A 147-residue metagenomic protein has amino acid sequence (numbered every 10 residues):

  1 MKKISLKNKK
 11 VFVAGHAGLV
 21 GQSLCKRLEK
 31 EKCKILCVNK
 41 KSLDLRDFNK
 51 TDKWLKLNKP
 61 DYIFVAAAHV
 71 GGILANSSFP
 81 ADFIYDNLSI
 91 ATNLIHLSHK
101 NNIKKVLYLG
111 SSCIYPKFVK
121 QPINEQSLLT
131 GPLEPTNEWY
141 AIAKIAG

Functional and structural regions predicted by a protein language model:
K3-K30: N-terminal Rossmann NAD(P)H-binding glycine-rich loop of SDR-like oxidoreductase domains
K10, K34, K104-K105: Residues at the starts of beta-strands that form the adenosine-phosphate
A14, V38, I63-H69, V106-S112: SDR active-site strand-loop-helix element
E29-W54: Adenosine-cofactor binding site in Rossmann-like domains, unifying the SAM/SAH pocket of S-adenosylmethionine-dependent
D47, Y62, D86-N93, K105 (+2 more regions): Conserved cofactor-binding/catalytic machinery of classical short-chain dehydrogenase/reductase
N49-L88, L97-K100, K117: NAD(P)H-binding glycine-rich loop region in Rossmannoid oxidoreductase-like domains and their noncatalytic homologs
T92-N137: Conserved Rossmann-fold NAD(P)-dependent oxidoreductase catalytic core, especially the SDR/UDP-sugar
W139-A146: Active-site helix of classical SDR
